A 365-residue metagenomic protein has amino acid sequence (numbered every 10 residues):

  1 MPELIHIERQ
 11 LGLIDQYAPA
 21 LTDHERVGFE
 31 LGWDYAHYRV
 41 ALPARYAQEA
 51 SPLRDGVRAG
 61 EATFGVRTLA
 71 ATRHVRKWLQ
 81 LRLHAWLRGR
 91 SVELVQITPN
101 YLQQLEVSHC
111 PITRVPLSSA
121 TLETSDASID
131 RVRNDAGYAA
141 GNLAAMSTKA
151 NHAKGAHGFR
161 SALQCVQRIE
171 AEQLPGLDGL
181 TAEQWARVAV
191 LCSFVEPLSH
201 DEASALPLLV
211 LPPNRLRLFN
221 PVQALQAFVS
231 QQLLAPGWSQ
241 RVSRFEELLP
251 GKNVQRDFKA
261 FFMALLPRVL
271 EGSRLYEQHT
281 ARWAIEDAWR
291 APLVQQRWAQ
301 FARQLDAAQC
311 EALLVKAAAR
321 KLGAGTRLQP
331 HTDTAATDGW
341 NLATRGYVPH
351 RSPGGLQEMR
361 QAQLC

Functional and structural regions predicted by a protein language model:
P2-L79: N-terminal alpha-helical interaction blocks
W33, H37, G56-V57, T63 (+1 more regions): Catalytic cores of phosphodiester-bond-cleaving enzymes
R45, F64, T68, P175-G179 (+2 more regions): DEDD superfamily 3′-5′ metal-dependent exonuclease/proofreading module
R88-L102, E106-T148, A153-G158: Histidine-centered nuclease catalytic patch
V132-A144, H152-S199: Polybasic, low-complexity binding patches
A203-C365: C-terminal, charged low-complexity interaction regions
